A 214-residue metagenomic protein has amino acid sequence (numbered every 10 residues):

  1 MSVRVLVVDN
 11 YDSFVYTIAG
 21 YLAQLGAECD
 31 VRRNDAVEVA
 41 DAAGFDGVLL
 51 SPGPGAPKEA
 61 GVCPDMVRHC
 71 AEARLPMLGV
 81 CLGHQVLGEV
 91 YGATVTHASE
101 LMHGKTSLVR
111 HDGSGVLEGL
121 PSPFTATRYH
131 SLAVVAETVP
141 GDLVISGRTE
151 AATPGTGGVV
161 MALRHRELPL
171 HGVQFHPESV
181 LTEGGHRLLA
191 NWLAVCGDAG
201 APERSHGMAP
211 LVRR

Functional and structural regions predicted by a protein language model:
S2-V8, S13-G79, Y91, G197: Flexible gly/pro-rich beta->alpha loop and the following alpha-helix that scaffold active-site loops
C29-V31, V95, I145: Generic structural signal for residues in well-ordered beta-strands
R33, H97, R128: Short loop/edge segments at beta-strand edges and connector loops that shape dinucleotide/nucleotide cofactor-binding
F45-G119, P123-T125, L189-N191: Cysteine-nucleophile active-site neighborhood
C81, H130, H176: Histidine-centered divalent metal-coordination motifs
G115-E167: Catalytic beta-strand/loop cores that center a nucleophilic Ser/Cys/Thr and support acyl-enzyme chemistry
A126, H171-F175: Active-site-proximal beta-strand elements of phosphoester/diester hydrolases
V180-R214: Acyltransferase
